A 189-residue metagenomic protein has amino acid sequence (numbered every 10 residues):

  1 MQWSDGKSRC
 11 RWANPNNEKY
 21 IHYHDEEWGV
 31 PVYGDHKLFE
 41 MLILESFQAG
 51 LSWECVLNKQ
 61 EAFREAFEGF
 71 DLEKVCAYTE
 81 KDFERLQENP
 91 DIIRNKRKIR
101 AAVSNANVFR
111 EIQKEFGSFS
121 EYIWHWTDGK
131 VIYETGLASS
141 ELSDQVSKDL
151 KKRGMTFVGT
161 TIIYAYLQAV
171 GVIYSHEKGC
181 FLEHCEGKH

Functional and structural regions predicted by a protein language model:
M1-H189: HhH-family (HhH-GPD) DNA N-glycosylase catalytic core used in base-excision repair
